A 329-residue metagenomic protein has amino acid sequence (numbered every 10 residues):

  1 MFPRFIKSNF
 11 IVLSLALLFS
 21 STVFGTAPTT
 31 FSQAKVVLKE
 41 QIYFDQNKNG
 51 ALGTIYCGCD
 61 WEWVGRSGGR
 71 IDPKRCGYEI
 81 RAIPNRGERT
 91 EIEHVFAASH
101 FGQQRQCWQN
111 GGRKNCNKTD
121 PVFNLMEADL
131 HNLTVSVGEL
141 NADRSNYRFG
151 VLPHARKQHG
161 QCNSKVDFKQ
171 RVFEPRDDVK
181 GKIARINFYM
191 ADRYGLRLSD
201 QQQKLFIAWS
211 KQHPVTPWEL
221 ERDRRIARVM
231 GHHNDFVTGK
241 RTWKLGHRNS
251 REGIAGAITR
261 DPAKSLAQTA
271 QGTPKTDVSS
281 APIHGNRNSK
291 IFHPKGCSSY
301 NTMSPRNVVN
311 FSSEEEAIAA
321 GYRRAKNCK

Functional and structural regions predicted by a protein language model:
M1-I6: N-terminal secretory signal peptides that target proteins for export/translocation
N9-T22: Bacterial N-terminal signal peptides
F24-R89, F206, I226: Aromatic-lined ligand-binding clefts that engage carbohydrates, nucleic acids, or primary amines
V37-N47, F96, P121-L125, S313-E316: Short, intrinsically disordered, charge-biased short linear motifs at domain edges
Y56-D60, R75-G77, Q106-W108, N115-N117 (+3 more regions): Sequence contexts marking disulfide-bonded cysteines in secreted/extracellular proteins
R66-S67, Q104-C107, K244-G246, I291-H293 (+1 more regions): Short, solvent-exposed loop/turn elements at domain surfaces
I80-E91, V95-S265: Domain-level detector of nuclease and nuclease-like folds in predominantly extracellular/periplasmic contexts
I258-K329: Mature, structured domains enriched in cysteine- and short glycine motifs
